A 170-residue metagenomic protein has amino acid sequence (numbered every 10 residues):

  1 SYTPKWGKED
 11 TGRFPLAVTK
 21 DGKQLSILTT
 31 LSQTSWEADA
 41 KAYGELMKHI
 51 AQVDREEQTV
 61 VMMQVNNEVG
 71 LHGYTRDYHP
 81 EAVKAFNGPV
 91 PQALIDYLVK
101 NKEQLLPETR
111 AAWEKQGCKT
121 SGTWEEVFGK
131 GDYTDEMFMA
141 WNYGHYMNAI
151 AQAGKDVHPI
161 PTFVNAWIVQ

Functional and structural regions predicted by a protein language model:
K5-Q170: Polysaccharide-binding and catalytic clefts of secreted carbohydrate-active enzymes
